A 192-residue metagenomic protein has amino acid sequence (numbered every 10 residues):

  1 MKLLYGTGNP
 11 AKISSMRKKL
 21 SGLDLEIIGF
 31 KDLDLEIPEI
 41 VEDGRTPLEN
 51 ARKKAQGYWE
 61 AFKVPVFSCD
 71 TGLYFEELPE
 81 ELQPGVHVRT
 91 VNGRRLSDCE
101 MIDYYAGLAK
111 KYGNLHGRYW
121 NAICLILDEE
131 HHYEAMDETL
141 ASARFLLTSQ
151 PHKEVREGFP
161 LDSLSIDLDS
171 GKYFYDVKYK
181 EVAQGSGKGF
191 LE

Functional and structural regions predicted by a protein language model:
K2-L4, A11-E192: Anionic-ligand binding patches
